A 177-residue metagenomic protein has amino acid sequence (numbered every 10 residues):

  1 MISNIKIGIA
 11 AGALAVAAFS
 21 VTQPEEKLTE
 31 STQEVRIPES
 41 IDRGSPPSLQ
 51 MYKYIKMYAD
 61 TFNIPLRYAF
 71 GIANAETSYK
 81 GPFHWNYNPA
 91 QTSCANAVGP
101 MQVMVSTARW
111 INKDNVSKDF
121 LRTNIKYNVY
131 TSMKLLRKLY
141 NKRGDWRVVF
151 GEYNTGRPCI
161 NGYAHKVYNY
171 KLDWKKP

Functional and structural regions predicted by a protein language model:
M1-A13: N-terminal Sec-pathway targeting helices
N4-I7, F19-S20, D114: Extended, non-core accessory segments
A11, A15-V16, Q102: Polar low-complexity intrinsically disordered regions enriched in Ser/Thr and small residues
A17-E26: Short hydrophobic alpha-helical membrane-entry/anchor segments
E25-P177: Catalytic glycan-binding domains that act on GlcNAc-containing polysaccharides
